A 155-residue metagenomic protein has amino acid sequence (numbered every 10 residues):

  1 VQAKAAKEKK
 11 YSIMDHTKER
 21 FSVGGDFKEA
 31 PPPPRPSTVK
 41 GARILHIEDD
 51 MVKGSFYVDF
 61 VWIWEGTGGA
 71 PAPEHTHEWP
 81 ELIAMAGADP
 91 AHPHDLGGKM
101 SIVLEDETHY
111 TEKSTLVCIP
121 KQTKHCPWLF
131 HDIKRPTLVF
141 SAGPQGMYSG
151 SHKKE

Functional and structural regions predicted by a protein language model:
Q2-G24, F130-E155: Double-stranded beta-helix
A3-K40, H46-K53: Intrinsically disordered, low-complexity regions in plant nuclear regulators
P36-E81: A short glycine-rich, His/Asp/Glu-containing loop-to-beta-strand
F60, I83, T108, L116-C118 (+1 more regions): Conserved hydrophobic/aromatic beta-strand scaffold that supports enzyme active sites
W79-I83, G97-K99, T137-V139: Extracellular structured ligand-interaction cores
M85-E112, G150-K153: A short beta-strand-loop-beta hairpin characteristic of the jelly-roll/cupin
D89-A91, K124-C126, Q145-M147: Short Gly/Pro-enriched loop/turn and capping motifs at secondary-structure junctions
E107-H131: Conserved metal-binding segment of the jelly-roll/cupin
